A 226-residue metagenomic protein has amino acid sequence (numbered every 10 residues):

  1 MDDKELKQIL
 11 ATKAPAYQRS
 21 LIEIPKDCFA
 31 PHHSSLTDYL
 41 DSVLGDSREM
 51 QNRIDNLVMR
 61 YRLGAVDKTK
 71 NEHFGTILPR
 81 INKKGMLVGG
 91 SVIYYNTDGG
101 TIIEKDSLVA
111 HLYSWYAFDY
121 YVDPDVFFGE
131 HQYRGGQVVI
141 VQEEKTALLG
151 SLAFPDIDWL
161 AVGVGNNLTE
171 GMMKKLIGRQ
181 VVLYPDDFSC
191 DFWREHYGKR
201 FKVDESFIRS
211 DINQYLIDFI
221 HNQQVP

Functional and structural regions predicted by a protein language model:
M1-K84, Q132, I220-P226: TOPRIM metal-binding catalytic domain and adjacent DNA-binding surface shared by DnaG-type primases
D2, A14, S20, P25 (+9 more regions): Serine/threonine-rich low-complexity intrinsically disordered regions
L6-L10, I54-L57, I102-I103, L108-V109 (+5 more regions): Extended hydrophobic/Leu-rich segments
P15, M59, V92, H111-S114 (+3 more regions): Intrinsically disordered, low-complexity segments enriched in small/polar residues
Q18, A30, Y94, G129 (+4 more regions): Short, solvent-exposed coil/turn linker segments
A30, S34-S35, G99, F118 (+3 more regions): A generic structural micro-environment signature that highlights single residues at secondary-structure boundaries
D67-I177: Phosphate-handling DNA/RNA-contact segment within nucleic-acid enzymes
G135-G136, T146-P226: TOPRIM fold recognition
